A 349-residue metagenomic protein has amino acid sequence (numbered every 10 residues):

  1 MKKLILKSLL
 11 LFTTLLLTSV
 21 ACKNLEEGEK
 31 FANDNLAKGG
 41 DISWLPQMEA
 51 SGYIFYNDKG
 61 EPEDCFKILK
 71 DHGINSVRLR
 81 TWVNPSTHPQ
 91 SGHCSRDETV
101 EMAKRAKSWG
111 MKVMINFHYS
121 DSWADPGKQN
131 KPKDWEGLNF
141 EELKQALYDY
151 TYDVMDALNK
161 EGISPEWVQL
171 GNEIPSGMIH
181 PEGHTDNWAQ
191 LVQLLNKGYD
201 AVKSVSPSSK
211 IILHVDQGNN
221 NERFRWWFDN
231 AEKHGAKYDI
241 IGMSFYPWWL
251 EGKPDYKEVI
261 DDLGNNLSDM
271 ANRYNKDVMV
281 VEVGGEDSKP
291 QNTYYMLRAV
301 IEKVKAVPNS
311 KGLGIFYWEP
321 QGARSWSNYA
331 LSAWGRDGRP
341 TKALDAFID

Functional and structural regions predicted by a protein language model:
M1-L9: Bacterial N-terminal signal peptides that target proteins for export
L15-N33: Bacterial Sec-dependent N-terminal signal peptides
K30-K112, H118-L147, D153: N-terminal substrate-binding region of glycoside hydrolase catalytic domains
F31-D34, D64-G73, E101-K112, D156-I163 (+4 more regions): Acidic (Asp/Glu)-rich catalytic clusters
A37-I42, V77-L79, V113-F117, E166-L170 (+4 more regions): Hydrophobic faces of well-ordered beta-strands that scaffold small-molecule active sites in alpha/beta enzyme cores
I42-L45, W82-N84, H118-S122, L170-P175 (+4 more regions): Active-site beta-loop-alpha junctions enriched in small/polar residues
A50-Y53, D269-N275, D287-D349: Aromatic-rich peripheral "rim/lid" segments of glycoside hydrolase catalytic domains that contact and position glycan
G92-V100, D125-N230, H234-Y238, W249-N265 (+2 more regions): Active-site cleft segment of glycoside hydrolase catalytic domains centered on the general acid/base Glu
